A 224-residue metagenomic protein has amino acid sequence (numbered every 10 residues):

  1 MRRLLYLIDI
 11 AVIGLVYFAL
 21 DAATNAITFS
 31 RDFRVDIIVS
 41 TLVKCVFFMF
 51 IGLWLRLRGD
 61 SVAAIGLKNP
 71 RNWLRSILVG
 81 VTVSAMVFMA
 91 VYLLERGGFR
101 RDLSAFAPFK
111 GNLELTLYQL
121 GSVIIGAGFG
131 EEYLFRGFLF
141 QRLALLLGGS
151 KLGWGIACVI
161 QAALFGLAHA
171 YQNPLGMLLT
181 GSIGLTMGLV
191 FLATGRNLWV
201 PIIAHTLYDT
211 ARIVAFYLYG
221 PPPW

Functional and structural regions predicted by a protein language model:
M1-R2, V43, F135, A211: Short, intrinsically disordered low-complexity segments
R2-G59: Alpha-helical transmembrane segments in multi-pass membrane proteins
R2-I10, D36-K44, N72-G80, L115-L120 (+3 more regions): Residue-level signature of transmembrane alpha-helical entry/exit and packing/kink sites in multi-pass membrane
D21-A22, R31-V35, K110-G111, E131-Y133 (+1 more regions): A generic short-segment signal for beta-strand/edge and adjacent turn/coil regions
T28-F29, R58-G59, E95-F99, H169-Q172 (+2 more regions): Short helix-capping/hinge motifs at transmembrane helix termini and TM-loop junctions
F29-I38, V62-A127, L145-G148, P222-W224: Juxtamembrane helix-loop-helix connectors linking adjacent transmembrane helices in multi-pass membrane enzymes
L53-V62, V190-T194: Structural signal for the C-terminal ends of transmembrane alpha-helices and the immediately following loop
A85-F88, L113-W224: Transmembrane helix-loop-helix hairpins at the membrane interface of multi-pass integral membrane proteins
